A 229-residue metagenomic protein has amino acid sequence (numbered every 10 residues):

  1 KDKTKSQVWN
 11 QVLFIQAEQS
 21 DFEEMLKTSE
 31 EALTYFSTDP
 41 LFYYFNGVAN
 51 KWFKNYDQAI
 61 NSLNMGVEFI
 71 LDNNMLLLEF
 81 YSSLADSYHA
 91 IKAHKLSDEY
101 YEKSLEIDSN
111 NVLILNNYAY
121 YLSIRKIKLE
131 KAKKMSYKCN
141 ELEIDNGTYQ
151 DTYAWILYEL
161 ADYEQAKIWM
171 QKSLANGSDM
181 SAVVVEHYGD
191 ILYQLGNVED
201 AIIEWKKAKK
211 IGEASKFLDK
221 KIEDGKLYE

Functional and structural regions predicted by a protein language model:
K1, E30-T34, E68, D72 (+4 more regions): Conserved structural position within tetratricopeptide repeats
K3, S37, L71, M75 (+4 more regions): Short coil turns that delineate tetratricopeptide repeat
F14, V48, D86, Y120-Y121 (+3 more regions): Residue-level recognition of tetratricopeptide repeat
E18, W52, S83, A90 (+4 more regions): Register position in tetratricopeptide repeats
